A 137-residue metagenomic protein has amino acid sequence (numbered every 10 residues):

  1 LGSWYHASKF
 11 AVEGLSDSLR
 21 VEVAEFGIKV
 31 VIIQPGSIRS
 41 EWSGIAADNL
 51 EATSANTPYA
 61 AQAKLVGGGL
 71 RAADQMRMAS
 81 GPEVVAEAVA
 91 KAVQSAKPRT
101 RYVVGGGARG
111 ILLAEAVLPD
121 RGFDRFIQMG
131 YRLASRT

Functional and structural regions predicted by a protein language model:
G2-S3, I45-D48, V117-P119: Short, glycine/charged-enriched secondary-structure capping and boundary segments
S3, A11-G14: Conserved cofactor-binding/catalytic machinery of classical short-chain dehydrogenase/reductase
W4, S18-K29: Active-site-adjacent segment of SDR/Rossmann-fold oxidoreductases
S8: Active-site helix of classical SDR
E25-M76: C-terminal beta-strand-loop-alpha-helix "lid" module of Rossmann-like NAD(P)-dependent dehydrogenases
V30, L70-A116: Core catalytic loop region at the nicotinamide-binding pocket of NAD(P)H-dependent oxidoreductases
P35-G36, P82, P119: Proline-centered helix-kink/hinge sites
D124-T137: Non-catalytic terminal and boundary segments that flank Rossmann-like NAD(P)-dependent oxidoreductase
